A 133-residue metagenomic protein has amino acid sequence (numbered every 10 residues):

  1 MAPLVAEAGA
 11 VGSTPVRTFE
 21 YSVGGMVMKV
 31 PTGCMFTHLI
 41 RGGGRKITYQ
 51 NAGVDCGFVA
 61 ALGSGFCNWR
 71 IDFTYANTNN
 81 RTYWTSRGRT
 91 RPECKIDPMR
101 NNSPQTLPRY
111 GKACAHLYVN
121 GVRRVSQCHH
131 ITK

Functional and structural regions predicted by a protein language model:
M1-A10: Secretory targeting and sorting signals
G9-G12, R81, R87, R109 (+1 more regions): Ribonuclease/tRNase effector modules and their secretory precursors
V11-R81: Short, surface-exposed binding/anchoring microloops in extracellular/periplasmic proteins
C34, C56, C67, C94 (+2 more regions): Cysteine-centric signal of extracytoplasmic or virion-exposed proteins
I40, L62, F73, M99-S103 (+2 more regions): Secreted/processed peptides and extracellular or luminal domains of membrane proteins
N79-K95, C128-T132: Solvent-exposed serine/threonine-rich low-complexity stretches and specific carbohydrate-binding patches
G88-G111: Short, solvent-exposed, Trp/other aromatic-anchored flexible loops in extracytoplasmic proteins
P104-P108, K112-T132: Short, exposed beta-strand-loop hairpins at the edges of beta-sheets in extracellular/periplasmic proteins
